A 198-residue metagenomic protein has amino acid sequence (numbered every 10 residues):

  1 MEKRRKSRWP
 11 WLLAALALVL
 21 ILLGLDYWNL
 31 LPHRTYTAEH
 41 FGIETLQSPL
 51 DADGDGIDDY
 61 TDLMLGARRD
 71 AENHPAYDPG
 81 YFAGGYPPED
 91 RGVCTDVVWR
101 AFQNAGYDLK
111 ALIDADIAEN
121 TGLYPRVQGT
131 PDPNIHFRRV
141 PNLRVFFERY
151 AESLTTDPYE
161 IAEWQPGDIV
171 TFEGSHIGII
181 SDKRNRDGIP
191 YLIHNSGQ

Functional and structural regions predicted by a protein language model:
M1-E2, L31: Intrinsically disordered, low-complexity regions enriched in serine, threonine, proline and polar/charged residues
E2-V19, L23-D26: N-terminal Sec-pathway targeting helices
R5-K6, P75-G80, F172-H176: Generic structural signal for short, solvent-exposed loop/turn connectors between secondary structure elements
W9-W11, W28, W99, W164: A residue-identity detector for tryptophan
D26-F146: N-terminal capping segments
A118-G197: ...with weaker cross-activation on analogous glycine-rich loops/strands in unrelated enzymes
